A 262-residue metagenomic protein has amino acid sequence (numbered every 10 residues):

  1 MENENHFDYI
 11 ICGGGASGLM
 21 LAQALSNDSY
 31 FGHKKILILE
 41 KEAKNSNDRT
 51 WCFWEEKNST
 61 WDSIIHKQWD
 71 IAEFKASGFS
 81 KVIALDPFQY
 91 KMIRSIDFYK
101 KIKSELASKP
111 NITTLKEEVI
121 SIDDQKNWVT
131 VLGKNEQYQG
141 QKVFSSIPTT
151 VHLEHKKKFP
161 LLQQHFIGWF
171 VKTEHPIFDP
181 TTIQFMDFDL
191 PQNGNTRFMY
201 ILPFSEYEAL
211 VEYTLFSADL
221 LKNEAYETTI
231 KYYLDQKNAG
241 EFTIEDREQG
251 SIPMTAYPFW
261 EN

Functional and structural regions predicted by a protein language model:
E2-E4, Y30, Q137: Short, flexible hinge/linker loops that cap or flank conserved catalytic cores
E2-S17, L37: Beta1/beta-strand and adjacent pyrophosphate-binding region of the FAD-binding site in flavoprotein oxidoreductases
F7, K34-K35, Q141-K142: Nucleotide donor/acceptor-binding cores
G14, A24, D28, S108-T243 (+1 more regions): Predominantly flavin-linked oxidoreductase catalytic cores and closely associated redox partners
M20, A24-F79: N-terminal FAD cofactor-binding segment of flavoenzymes
E55-E117, I122-D124: A conserved beta-strand/loop capping segment in the N-terminal third of enzymes that catalyze redox or closely related
E245-S251: Ligand/cofactor pocket segment of small-molecule handling proteins
